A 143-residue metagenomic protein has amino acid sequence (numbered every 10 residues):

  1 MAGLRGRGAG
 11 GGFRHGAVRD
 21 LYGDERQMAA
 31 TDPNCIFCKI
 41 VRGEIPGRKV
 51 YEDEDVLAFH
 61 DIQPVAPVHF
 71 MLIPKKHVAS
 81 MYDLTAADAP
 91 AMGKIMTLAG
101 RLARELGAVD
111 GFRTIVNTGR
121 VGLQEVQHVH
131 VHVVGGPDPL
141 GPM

Functional and structural regions predicted by a protein language model:
L4, F13-R14, V18-M143: HIT superfamily nucleotide-processing domains
